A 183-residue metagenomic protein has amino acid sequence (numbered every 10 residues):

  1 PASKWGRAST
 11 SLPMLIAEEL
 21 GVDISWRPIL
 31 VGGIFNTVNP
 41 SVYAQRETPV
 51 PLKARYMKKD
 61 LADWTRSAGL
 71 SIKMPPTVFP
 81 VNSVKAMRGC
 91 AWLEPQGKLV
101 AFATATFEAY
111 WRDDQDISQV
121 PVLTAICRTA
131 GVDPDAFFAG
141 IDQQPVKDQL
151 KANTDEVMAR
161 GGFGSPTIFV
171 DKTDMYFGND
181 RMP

Functional and structural regions predicted by a protein language model:
A2-W26, A105-P183: C-terminal cap of thioredoxin/glutaredoxin-like
A8-D113: Structural alpha/beta surface segment adjacent to cysteine/selenocysteine redox centers across thiol/disulfide enzymes
